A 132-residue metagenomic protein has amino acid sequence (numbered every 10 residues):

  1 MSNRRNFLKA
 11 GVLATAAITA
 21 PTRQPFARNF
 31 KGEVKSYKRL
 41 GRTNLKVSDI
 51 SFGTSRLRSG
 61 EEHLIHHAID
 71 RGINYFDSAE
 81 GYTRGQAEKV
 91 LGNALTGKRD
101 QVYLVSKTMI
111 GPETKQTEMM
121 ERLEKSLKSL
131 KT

Functional and structural regions predicted by a protein language model:
M1-T15: N-terminal secretory signal peptides and thylakoid transit peptides that target proteins across membranes
P21-I50: C-terminal segment of N-terminal export signals and the immediately downstream linker at the start of the mature
L40, F52, F76, L91 (+2 more regions): Conserved, mostly hydrophobic/aromatic
G41-R42, A68-D70, G92-R99, L127-K131: Acidic (Asp/Glu)-rich catalytic clusters
S55, A79-G81, K107-G111: Active-site beta-loop-alpha junctions enriched in small/polar residues
H67-A79: Catalytic domains of carbohydrate-active enzymes, especially glycoside hydrolases
S78-A94: Glycine-rich, proline-tolerant flexible connector loops at the mouths of alpha/beta enzymes
E113-T132: Glycine/proline-rich, positively charged, aromatic-decorated active-site loop/lid region on the catalytic face
